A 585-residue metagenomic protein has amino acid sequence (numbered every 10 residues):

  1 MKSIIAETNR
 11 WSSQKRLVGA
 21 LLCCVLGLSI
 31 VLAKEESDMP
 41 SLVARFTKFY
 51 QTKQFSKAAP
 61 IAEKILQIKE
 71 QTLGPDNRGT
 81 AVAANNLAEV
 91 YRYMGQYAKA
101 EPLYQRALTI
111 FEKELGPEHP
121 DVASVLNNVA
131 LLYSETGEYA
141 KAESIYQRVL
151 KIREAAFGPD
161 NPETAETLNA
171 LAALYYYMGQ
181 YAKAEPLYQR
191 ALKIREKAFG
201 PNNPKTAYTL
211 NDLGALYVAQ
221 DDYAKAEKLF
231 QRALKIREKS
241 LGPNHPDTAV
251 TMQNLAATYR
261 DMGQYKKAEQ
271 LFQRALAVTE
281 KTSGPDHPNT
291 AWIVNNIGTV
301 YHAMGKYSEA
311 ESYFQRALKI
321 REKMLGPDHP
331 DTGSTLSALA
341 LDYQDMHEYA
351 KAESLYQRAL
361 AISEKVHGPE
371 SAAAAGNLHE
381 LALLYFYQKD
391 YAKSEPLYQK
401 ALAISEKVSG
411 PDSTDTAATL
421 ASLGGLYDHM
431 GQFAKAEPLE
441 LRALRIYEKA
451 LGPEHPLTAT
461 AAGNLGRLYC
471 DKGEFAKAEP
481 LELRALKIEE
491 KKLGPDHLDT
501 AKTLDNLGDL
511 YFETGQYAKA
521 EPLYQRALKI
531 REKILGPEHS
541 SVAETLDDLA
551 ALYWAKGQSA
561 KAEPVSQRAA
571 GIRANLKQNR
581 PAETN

Functional and structural regions predicted by a protein language model:
M1-N585: Intrinsic-disorder-linked linear interaction elements in eukaryotic regulatory proteins
